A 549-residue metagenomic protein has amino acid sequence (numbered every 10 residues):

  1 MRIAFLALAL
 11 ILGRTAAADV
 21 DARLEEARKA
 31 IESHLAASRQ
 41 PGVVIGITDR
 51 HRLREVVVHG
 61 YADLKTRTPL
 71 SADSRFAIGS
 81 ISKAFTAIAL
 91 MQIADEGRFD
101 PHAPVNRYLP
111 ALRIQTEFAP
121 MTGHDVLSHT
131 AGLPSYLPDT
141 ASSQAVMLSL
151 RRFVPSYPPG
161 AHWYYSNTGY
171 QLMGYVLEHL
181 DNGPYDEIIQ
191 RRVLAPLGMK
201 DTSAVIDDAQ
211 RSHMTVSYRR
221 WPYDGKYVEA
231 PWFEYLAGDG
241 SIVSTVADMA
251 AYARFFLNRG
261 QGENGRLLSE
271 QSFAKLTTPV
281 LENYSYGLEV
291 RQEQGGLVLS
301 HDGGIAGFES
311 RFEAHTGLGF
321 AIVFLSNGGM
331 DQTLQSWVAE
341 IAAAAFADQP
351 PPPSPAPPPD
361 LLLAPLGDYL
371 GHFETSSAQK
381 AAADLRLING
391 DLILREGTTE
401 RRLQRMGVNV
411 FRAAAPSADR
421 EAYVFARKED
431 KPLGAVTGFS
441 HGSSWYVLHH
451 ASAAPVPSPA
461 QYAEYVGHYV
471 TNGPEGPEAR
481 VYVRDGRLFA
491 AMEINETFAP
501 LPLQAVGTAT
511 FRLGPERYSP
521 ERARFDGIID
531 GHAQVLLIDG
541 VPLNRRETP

Functional and structural regions predicted by a protein language model:
A4-G13: Bacterial N-terminal signal peptides
R14-A18, T333-P549: Peripheral terminal and inter-domain segments
V20-I78, R98-D100, R107-Y108, S142-V154 (+3 more regions): Short, conserved catalytic-motif segment at the N-terminal edge
L35-V44, K65-D125, P155-G169, A237-G240 (+1 more regions): Short active-site loop at a secondary-structure junction that contains or immediately precedes the catalytic residue(s)
H59-L64, T116-T316: Short, surface-exposed loop or secondary-structure junction motifs that flank catalytic or metal-binding residues
G60-A62, I305, G328, S443 (+2 more regions): A generic structural motif
R311-G328, A435-S440, V535-I538: Short, well-ordered beta-strand elements
